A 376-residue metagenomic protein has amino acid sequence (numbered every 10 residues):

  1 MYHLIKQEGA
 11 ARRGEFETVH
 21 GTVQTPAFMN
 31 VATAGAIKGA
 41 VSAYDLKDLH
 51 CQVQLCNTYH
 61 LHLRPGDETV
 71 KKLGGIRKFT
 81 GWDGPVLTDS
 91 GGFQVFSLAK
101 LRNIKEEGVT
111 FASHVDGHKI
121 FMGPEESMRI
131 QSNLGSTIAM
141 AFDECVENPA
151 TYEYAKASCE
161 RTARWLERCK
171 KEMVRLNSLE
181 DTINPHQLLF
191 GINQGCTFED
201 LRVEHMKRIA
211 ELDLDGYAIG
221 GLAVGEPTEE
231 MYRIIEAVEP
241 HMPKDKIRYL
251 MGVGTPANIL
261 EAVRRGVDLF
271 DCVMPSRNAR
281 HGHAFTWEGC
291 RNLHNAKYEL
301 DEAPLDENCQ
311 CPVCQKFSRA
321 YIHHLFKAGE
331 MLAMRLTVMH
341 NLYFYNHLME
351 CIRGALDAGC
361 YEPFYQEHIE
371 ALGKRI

Functional and structural regions predicted by a protein language model:
M1-E17, V23-A32, G39-A40, D143-P149 (+1 more regions): C-terminal extensions of enzymes
M1-I183, A296-E299: Non-catalytic, usually N-terminal nucleic-acid engagement modules in DNA/RNA processing proteins
G21, Q54, D89, Q131 (+5 more regions): Conserved, mostly hydrophobic/aromatic
E126, I130, L134, A157-R168 (+5 more regions): A non-catalytic, amphipathic alpha-helix used as a structural packing/dimerization or gating element in enzyme scaffolds
G135, L166, K170-M173, N177 (+4 more regions): Structural signal for hydrophobic packing residues in well-ordered secondary-structure cores of soluble enzyme domains
N148-T151, K156, G216-L222, M331-M334: Glycine- and acidic
E160, E172, L176, N184 (+1 more regions): Glycine-rich phosphate/ribose-binding loops and adjacent secondary-structure elements that form binding surfaces
